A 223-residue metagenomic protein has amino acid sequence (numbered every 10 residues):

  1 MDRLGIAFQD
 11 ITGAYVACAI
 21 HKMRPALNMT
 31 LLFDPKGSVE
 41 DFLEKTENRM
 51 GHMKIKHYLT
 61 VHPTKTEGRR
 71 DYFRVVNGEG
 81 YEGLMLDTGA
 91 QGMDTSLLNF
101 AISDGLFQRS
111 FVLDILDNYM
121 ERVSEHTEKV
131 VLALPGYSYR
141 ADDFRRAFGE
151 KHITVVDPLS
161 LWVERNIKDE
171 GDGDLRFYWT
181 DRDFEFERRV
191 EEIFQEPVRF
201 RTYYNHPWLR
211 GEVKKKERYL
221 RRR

Functional and structural regions predicted by a protein language model:
M1-R223: Non-catalytic structural scaffold of enzyme domains
